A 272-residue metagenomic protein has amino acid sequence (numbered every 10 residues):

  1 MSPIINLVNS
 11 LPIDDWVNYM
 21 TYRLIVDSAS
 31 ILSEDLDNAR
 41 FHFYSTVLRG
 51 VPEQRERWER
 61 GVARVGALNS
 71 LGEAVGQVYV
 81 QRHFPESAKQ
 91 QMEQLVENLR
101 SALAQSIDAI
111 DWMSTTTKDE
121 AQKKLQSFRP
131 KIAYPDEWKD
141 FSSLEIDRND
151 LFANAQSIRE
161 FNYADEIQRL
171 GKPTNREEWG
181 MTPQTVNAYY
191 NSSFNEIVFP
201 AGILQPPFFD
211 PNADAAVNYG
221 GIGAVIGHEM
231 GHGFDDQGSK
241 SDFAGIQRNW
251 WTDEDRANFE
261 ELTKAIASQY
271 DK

Functional and structural regions predicted by a protein language model:
M1-Q94, N98: Noncatalytic, helix-rich "gating/capping" subdomain that lines the substrate-entry/channel surface of large enzyme
E56-R60, V65-K272: Intrinsically disordered, low-complexity linker/terminal regions across diverse proteins
